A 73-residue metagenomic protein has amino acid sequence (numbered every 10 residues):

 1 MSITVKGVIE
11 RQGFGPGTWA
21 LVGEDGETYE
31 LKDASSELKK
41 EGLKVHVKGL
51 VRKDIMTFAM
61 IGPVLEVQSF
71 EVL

Functional and structural regions predicted by a protein language model:
M1, S36-K39, V64, L73: Domain-length accessory/inserted modules outside core catalytic folds
M1-G15, G49: Structural detector for short beta-strands of small beta-barrel domains
V5, V45-V47, Q68: Hydrophobic residues positioned within well-ordered beta-strands of beta-sheet architectures
G15-Y29: OB-fold (S1/OB) nucleic-acid-binding surfaces
G26-L38: Beta-strand/loop nucleic-acid-binding surfaces
G42-M56: Flexible glycine-rich surface loops and low-complexity tracts that mediate binding to linear polymers
D54-L73: OB-fold/S1-family single-stranded nucleic acid-binding modules
